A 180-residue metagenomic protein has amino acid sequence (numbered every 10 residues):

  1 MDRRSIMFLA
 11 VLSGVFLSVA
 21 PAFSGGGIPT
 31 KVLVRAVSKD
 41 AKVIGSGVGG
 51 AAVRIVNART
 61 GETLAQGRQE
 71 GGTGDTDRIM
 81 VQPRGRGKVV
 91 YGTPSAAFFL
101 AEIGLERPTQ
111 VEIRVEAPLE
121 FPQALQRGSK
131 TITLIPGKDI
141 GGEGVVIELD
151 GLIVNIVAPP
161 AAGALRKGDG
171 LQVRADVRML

Functional and structural regions predicted by a protein language model:
M1-L9: Bacterial N-terminal signal peptides that target proteins for export
L9-S18: Bacterial N-terminal signal peptides
P21-G26: Boundary at the C-terminal end of the N-terminal hydrophobic targeting segment
R35-G45, D176-L180: Short amphipathic, basic-aromatic surface patches that mediate peripheral association with negatively charged
G45-A52: Short coil-to-beta strand junction motifs in C2/discoidin
T60-V111: Tryptophan-paired
E106-P108, V115-Q126: Short acidic/polar inter-strand loop motif in beta-rich domains
L134-L180: Short, compositionally biased P/S/T/A/G/V-rich stretches that sit at domain boundaries
